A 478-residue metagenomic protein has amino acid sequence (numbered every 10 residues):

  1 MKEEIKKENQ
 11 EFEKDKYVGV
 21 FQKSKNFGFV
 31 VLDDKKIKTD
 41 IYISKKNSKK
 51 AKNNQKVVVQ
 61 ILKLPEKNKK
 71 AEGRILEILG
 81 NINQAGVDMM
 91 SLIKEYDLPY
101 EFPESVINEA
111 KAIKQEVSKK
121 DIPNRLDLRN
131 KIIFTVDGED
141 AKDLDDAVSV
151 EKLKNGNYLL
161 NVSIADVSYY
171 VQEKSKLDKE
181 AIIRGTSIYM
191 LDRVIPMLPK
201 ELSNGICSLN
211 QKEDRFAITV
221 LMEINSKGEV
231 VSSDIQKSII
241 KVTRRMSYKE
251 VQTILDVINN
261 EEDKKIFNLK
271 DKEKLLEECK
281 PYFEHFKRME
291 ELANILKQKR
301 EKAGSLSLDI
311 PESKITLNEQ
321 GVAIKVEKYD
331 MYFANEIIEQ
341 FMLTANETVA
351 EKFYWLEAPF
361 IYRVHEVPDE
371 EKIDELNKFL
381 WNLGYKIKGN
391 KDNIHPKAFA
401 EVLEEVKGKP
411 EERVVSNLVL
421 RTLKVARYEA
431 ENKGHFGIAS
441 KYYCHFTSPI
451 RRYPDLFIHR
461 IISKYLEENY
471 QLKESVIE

Functional and structural regions predicted by a protein language model:
M1-T135, E139-A147, L153, N157-N161 (+3 more regions): S1/OB-fold single-stranded RNA-binding interface
L64-P65, S91, S105-E478: Electropositive polyanion-binding surfaces
